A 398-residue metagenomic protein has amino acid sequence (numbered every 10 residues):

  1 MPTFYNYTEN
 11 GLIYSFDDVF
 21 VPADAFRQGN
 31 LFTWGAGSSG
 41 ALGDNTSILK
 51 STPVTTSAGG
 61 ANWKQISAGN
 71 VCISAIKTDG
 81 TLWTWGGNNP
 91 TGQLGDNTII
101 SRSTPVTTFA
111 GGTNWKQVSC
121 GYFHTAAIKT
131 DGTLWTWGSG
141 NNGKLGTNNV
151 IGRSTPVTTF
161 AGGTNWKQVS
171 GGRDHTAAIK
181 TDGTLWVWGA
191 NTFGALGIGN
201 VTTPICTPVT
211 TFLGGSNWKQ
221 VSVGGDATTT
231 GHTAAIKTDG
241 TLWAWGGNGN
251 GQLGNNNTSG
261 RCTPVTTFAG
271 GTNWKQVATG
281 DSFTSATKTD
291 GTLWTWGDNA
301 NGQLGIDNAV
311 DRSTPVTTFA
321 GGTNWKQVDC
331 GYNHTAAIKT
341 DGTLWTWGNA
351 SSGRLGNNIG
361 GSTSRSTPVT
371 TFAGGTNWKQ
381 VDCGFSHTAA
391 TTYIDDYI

Functional and structural regions predicted by a protein language model:
M1-W34, Y393-I398: Enriched but not universal
F32-S51, W85-S103, G138-S154, G189-C206 (+3 more regions): Short glycine/serine- and acidic-residue-enriched loop/turn motifs that recur at repeat junctions
T33, C72-A75, T84, H124-A127 (+10 more regions): Conserved core positions of repeat-based scaffolds
S57-A58, F109-A110, F160-A161, F212-L213 (+3 more regions): Surface loop/turn motifs at the tips and blade-to-blade linkers of beta-strand repeat domains
Q65, D79, N114-S119, T130-T133 (+8 more regions): Tandem repeat domain/solenoid detector
V381-I398: Blade-level signature of beta-propeller repeat domains, shared across WD40, Kelch, NHL, RCC1 and BNR/Asp-box propellers
